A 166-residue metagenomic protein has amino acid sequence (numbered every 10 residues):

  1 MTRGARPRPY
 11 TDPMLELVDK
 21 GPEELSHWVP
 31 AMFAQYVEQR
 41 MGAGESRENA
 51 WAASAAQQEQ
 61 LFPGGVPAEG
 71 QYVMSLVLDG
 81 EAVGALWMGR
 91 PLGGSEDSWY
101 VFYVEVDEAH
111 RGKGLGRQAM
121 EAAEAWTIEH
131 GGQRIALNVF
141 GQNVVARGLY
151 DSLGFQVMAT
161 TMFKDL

Functional and structural regions predicted by a protein language model:
M1-P13: Short, Lys/Arg-enriched N-terminal segments with co-localized hydrophobic residues within the first ~10-30 amino acids
E16-D107, W126, T160-L166: Acetyl-CoA-dependent GNAT
G80, G84, G114-G116, G154: Conserved phosphate-binding and hydrolysis motifs of nucleotide-dependent enzymes
G94, D107-A109, Q118-R134, Q156: Conserved acyl-CoA
E96, G114, V145: Residues that form or flank phosphate/diphosphate-binding pockets in enzymes that use nucleotide phosphates
V101-V104, I135-V139: Conserved hydrophobic beta-strand within the GNAT/NAT acetyltransferase core sheet that lines the active-site cleft
D107-A109, K113, G141-Q142: Active-site acidic-Proline motif in GNAT/NAT acetyltransferases
R117, E121, E129, G141-A159 (+1 more regions): Conserved active-site alpha-helix within GNAT-family acetyltransferase domains
